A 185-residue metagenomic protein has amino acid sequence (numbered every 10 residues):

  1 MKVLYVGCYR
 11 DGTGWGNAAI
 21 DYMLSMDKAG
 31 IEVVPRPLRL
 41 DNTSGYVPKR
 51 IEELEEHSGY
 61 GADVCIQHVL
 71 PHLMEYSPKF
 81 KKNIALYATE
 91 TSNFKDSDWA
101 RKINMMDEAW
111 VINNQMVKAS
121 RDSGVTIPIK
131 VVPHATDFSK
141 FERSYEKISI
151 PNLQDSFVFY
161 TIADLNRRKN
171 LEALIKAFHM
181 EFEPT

Functional and structural regions predicted by a protein language model:
M1-L40: N-terminal subdomain of nucleotide-sugar transferases
L4, P151-K169, I175-F178: Conserved donor-binding/catalytic core segment of Leloir-type glycosyltransferases
L4-V6, P37-R121: Extended catalytic core of nucleotide-activated donor transferases of GT-like folds
V6-G7, L86, I112, V132 (+1 more regions): Short hydrophobic "strand-cap" motifs at the C-terminus of beta-strands
G12-T13, N166-N170, P184: A short, basic/aromatic alpha-helical/loop segment that forms part of the nucleotidyl-sugar donor-binding site
M26, F182-T185: Short, intrinsically disordered, charge-balanced linker/junction segments flanking boundaries in proteins
K95-D98, T136-P151: Acidic anion/phosphate-binding donor-loop and adjacent secondary structure in glycosyltransferase catalytic cores
D107-K118, T126-R143: Donor nucleotide-sugar binding/catalytic pocket of nucleotide-sugar-dependent glycosyltransferases
